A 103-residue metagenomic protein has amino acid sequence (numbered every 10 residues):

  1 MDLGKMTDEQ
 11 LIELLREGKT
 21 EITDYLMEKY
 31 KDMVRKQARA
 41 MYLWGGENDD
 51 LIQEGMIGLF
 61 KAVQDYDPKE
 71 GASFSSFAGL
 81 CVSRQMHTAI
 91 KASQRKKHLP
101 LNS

Functional and structural regions predicted by a protein language model:
M1-R95: Alpha-helical promoter-recognition and RNA polymerase-docking modules of transcription initiation factors, dominated by
L99-S103: Internal acidic/polar
